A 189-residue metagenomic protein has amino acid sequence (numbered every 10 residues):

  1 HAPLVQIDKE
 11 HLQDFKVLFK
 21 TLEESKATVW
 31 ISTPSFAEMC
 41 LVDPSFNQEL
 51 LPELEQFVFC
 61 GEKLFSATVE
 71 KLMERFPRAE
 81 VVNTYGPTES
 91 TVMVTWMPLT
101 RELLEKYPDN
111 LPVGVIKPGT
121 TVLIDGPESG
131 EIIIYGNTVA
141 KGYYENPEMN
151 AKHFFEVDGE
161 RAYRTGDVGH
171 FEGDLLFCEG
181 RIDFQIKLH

Functional and structural regions predicted by a protein language model:
H1-T28: Conserved AMP-binding/adenylation subdomain of ANL enzymes
I7, S32-T33, D43, F59-G61 (+4 more regions): Short hydrophobic "strand-cap" motifs at the C-terminus of beta-strands
D8-K9, A27, T33-F36, G61-K63 (+4 more regions): Conserved donor-binding loops in enzymes that form glycosidic bonds
L12-V17, P34-N47, Q56-A79, G119: Short gly/Ser/Thr-rich phosphate-binding loop of adenylate-forming enzymes
T28-V29, Q56: Short, Asp-centered acidic motifs that coordinate Mg2+ and/or phosphate in catalytic or ligand-binding sites
C60-T68, E80-P98, V115-G119: Conserved A3 ("GATE") glycine/threonine-rich loop of ANL adenylate-forming enzymes
E74, E80-N83, P98-H189: AMP-dependent adenylate-forming
